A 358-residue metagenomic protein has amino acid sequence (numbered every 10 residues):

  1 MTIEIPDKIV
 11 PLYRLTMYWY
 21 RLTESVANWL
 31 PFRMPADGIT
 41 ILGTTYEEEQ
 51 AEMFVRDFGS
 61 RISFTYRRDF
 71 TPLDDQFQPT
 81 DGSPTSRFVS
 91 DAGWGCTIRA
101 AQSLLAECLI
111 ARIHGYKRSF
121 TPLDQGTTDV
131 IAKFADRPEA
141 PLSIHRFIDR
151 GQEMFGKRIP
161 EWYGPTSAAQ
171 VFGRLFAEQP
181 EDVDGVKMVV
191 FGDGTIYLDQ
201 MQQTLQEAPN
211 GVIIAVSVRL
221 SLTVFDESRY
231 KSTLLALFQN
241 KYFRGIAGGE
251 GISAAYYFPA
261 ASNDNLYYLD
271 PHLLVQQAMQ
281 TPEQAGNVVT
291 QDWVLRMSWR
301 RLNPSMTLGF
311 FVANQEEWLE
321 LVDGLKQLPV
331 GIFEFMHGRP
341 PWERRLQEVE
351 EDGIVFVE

Functional and structural regions predicted by a protein language model:
T2-S90, A106-L109, I113-E358: Cysteine-dependent deubiquitinase/ubiquitin-like isopeptidase catalytic cores across multiple families
A100-A101, A168: Stable alpha-helical elements in mature extracytoplasmic
